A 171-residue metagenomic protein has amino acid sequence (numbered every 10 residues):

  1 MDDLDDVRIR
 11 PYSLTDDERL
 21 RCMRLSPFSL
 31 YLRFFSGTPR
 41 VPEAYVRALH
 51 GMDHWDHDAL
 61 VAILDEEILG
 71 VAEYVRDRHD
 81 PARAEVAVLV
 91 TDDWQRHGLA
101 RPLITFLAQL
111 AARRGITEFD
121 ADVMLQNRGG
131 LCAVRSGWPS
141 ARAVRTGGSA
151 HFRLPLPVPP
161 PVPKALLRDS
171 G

Functional and structural regions predicted by a protein language model:
M1-G171: Long, contiguous binding/interaction regions
